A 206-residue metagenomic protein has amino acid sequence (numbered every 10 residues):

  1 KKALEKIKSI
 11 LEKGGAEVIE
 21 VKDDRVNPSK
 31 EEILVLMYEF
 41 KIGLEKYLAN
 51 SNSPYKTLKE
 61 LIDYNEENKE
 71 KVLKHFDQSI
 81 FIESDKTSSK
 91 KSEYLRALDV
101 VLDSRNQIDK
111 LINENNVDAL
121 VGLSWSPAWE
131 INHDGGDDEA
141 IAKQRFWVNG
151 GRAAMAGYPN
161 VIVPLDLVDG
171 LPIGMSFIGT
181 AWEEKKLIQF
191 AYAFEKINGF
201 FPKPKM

Functional and structural regions predicted by a protein language model:
K1-S53: Gly/Ser-rich, acidic/histidine-flanked active-site/gating loops
A3-I7, F40, E93, S104 (+3 more regions): Stable alpha-helical elements in mature extracytoplasmic
E5-K13, A49, A154-M206: Structural helix-boundary/capping segments
Y38-S104, I162-P172: Short helix-loop capping/hinge segments that flank enzyme active sites or metal/cofactor-binding pockets
N50, W125-A128: Short glycine-rich anion-binding loops that position phosphate/pyrophosphate groups of nucleotides and phosphorylated
L95, W129-G150: Short, surface-exposed loop/helix-turn segments at secondary-structure junctions that function as lids/hinges flanking
N116-D118: Conserved acidic residues
